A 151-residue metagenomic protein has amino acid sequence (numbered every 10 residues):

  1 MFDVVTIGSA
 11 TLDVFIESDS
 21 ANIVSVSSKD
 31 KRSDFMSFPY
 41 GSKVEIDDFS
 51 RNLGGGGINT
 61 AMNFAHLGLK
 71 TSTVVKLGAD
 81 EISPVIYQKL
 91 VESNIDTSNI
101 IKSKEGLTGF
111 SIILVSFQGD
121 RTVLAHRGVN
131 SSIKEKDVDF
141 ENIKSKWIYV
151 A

Functional and structural regions predicted by a protein language model:
M1-S72: Glycine-rich phosphate/adenosyl-contacting loop at the front of the ribokinase-like
F2, T108-F110: Change "...and in nucleic-acid phosphodiester-cleaving endonucleases..." to "...and in nucleic-acid processing enzymes
N52-N59, I82, K104-E105, N130-E135: Short secondary-structure boundary/capping elements
K76-G78: Alpha-helical transmembrane segments within multi-pass membrane transporters and channels
P84-E92, D139-K144: Replace "anionic and nucleotidyl ligands
K89-G106: A glycine-rich helix N-cap at a beta->alpha junction
S98-S103, I113-A151: Conserved phosphate-binding/catalytic loop of the ribokinase/pfkB sugar-kinase fold
